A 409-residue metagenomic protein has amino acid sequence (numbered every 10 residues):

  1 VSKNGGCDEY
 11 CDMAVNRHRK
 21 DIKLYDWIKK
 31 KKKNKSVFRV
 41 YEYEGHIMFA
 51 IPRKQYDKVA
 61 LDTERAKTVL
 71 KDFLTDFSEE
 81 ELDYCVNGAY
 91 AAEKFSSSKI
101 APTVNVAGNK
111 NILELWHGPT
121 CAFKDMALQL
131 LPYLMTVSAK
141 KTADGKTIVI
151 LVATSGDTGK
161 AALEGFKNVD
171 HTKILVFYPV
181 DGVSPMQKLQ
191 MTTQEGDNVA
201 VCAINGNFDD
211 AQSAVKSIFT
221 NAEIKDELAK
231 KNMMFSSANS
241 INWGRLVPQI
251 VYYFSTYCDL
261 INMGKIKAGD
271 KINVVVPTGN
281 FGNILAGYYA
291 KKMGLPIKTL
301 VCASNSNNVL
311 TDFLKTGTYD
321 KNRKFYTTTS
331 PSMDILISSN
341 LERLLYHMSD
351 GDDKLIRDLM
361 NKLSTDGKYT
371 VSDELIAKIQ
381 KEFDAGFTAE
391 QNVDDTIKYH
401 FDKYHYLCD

Functional and structural regions predicted by a protein language model:
V1-C408: PLP-dependent amino-acid enzyme catalytic core
